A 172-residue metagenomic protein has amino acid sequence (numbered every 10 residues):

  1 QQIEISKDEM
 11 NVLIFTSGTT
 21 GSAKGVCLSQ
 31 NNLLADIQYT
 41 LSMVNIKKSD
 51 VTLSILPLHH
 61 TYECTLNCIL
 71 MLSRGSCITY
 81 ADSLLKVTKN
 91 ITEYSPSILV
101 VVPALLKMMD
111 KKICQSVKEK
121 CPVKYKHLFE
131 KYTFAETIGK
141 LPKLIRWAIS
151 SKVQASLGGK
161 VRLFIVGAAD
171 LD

Functional and structural regions predicted by a protein language model:
Q1-F15, S22, N45-V51: Conserved pre-ATP/AMP-binding loop-to-beta segment of ANL
E4, C27, V100: Short aromatic/basic micro-patch
N11-I37: Conserved AMP-binding A3 loop
G18-T19, G75, A168: Conserved G/P- and acidic residue-centered "switch" motifs that form tight phosphate/ATP-binding loops in soluble
N31, A104, A169-D170: Alpha-helix/helix-capping structural signal
L34-V51, L58-W147, K160: Conserved AMP-binding/adenylation subdomain of ANL enzymes
